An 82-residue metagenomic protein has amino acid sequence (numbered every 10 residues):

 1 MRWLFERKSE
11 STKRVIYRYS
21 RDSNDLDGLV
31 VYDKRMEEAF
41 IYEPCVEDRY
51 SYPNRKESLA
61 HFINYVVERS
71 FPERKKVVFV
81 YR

Functional and structural regions predicted by a protein language model:
M1-F5, R49-Y52: N-terminal start-of-chain detector that recognizes signal peptides and the immediate post-cleavage beginning
M1-R2, N24, R35, C45: Extended interaction-bearing regions that mediate binding to partners or small molecules
R2, R7-G28: Amphipathic, interaction-prone secondary-structure segments
V31, M36-R82: Acidic, low-complexity intrinsically disordered segments
